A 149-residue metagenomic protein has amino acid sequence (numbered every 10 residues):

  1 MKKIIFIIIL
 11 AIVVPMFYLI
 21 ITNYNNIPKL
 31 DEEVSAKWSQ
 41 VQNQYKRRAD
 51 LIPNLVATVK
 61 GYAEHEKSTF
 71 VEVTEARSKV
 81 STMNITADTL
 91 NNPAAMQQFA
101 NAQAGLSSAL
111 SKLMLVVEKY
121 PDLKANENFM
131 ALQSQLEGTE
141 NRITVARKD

Functional and structural regions predicted by a protein language model:
M1-D149: A helix-centric hydrophobic-segment signal that preferentially recognizes long, alpha-helical stretches used
